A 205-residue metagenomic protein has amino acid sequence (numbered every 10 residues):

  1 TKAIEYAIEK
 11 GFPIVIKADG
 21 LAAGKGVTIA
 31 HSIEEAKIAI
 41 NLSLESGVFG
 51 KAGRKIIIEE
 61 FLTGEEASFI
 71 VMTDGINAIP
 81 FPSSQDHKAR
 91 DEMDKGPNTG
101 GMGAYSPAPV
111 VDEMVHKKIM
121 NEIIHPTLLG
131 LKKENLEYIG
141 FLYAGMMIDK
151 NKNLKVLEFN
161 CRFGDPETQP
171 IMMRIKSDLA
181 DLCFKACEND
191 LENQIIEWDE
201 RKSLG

Functional and structural regions predicted by a protein language model:
T1-G26: A conserved helix-loop-beta module that forms one wall/lid of the active-site cleft in ATP-utilizing catalytic domains
E9, L42-E45, K185: Residues within well-ordered alpha-helical secondary structure of globular protein domains
G11, K152, S203: Conserved catalytic motifs of the protein kinase core domain
P13-V15, R54-I57, E192-I195: A short linear hydrophobic-aromatic micro-motif
D19, G26-P166: Internal nucleotide-binding/catalytic subdomain
R162-D178: ATP-dependent carboxylate-activation loops
I175-E188: C-terminal, non-catalytic macromolecule-binding modules
K185-G205: A glycine-rich beta-turn/hairpin centered on an aromatic-Pro dipeptide
